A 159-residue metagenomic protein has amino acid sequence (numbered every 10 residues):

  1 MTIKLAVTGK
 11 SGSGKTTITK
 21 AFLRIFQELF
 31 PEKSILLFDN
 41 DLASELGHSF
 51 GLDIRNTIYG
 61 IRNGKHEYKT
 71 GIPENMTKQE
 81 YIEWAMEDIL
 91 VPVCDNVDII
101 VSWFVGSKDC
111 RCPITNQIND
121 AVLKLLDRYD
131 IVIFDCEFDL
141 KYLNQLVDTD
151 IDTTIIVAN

Functional and structural regions predicted by a protein language model:
K4: Walker A (P-loop) ATP-phosphate-binding motif of ABC ATPase nucleotide-binding domains
V7: Hydrophobic anchor at the beta1->P-loop junction of P-loop NTPases
S11: The conserved Walker
K15: Conserved lysine of the Walker
I18, F22: Hydrophobic positions on the alpha1 helix immediately C-terminal to the Walker A/P-loop
I25-C94: N-terminal phosphate/diphosphate-binding loop that engages ATP/GTP or pyrophosphate donors across diverse enzyme folds
I82-I89, I99-F138: Cytosolic-facing regulatory segments adjacent to core modules
K124-R128, L143-N159: Inter-motif core of Ras-like GTPase G domains
